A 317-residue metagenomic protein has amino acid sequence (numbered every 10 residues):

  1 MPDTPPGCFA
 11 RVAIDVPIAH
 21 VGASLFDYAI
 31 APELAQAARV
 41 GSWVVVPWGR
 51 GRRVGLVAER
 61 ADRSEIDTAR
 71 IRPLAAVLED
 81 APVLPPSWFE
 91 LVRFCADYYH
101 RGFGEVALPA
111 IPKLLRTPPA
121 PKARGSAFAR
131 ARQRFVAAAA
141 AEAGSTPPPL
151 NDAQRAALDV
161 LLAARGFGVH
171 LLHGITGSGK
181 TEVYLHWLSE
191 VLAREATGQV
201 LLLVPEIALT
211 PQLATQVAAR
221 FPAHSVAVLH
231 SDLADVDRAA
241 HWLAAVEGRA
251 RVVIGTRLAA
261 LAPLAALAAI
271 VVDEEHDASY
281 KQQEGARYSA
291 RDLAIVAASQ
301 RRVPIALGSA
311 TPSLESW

Functional and structural regions predicted by a protein language model:
M1-W317: Accessory, non-ATPase domains that flank or precede helicase/AAA+ motor cores in DNA-metabolism machines
